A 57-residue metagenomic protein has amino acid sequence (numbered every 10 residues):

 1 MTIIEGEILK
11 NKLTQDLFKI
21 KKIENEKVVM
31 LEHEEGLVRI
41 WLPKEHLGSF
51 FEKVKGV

Functional and structural regions predicted by a protein language model:
M1-N11: Short coil-to-beta transition motif at edge beta-strands of beta-rich domains
T14-L17, G36-V38: Short acidic/polar mixed-charge low-complexity motifs
D16-E24: Short beta-strand-centered aromatic/proline hotspots
K27-V29: Short aromatic-glycine-enriched beta-strand elements
H33-V57: Intrinsically disordered, low-complexity, charged/polar segments
